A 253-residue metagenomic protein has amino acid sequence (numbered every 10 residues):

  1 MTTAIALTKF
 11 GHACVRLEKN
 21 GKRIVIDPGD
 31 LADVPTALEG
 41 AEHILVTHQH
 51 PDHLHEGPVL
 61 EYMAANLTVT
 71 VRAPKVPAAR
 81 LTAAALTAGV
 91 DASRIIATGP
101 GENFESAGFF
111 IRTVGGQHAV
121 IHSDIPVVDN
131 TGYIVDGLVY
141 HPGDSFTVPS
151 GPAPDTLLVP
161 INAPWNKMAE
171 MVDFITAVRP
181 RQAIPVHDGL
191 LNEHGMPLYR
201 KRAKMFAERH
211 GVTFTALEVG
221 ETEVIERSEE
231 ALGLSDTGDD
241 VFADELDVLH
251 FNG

Functional and structural regions predicted by a protein language model:
M1-E39, A97-A153, P164-K167, E218-G253: Core dinuclear metal-dependent hydrolase active-site scaffold
R23, V34-L54, R80-F109, A203: Conserved N-terminal glycine/acidic-rich loop preference
V25-I26, L45, H141, L158 (+1 more regions): Structural motif
D30-A73, P154-L158: Active-site metal-binding motif and surrounding structural segment of the metallo-beta-lactamase
D30-L31, Q49-P51, P77, G99-N103 (+2 more regions): Short, acidic/turn-prone active-site loops that include or flank metal/cofactor- and phosphate-binding residues
H55-A64, A83-A85, H194-A203: Metal-dependent catalytic neighborhoods of phosphoester/phosphodiester hydrolases
T68-V76, Q182-G189: Short internal beta-strands
F146-I225: Cap/insert and terminal regions of metallo-dependent hydrolase folds
